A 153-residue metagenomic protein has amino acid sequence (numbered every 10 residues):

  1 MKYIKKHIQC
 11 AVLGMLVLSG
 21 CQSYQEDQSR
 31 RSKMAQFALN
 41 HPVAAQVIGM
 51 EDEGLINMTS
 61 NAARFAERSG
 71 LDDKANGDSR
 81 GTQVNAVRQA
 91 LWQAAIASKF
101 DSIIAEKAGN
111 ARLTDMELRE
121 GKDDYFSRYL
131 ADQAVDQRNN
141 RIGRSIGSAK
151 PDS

Functional and structural regions predicted by a protein language model:
K2, M15, G81-T82: Helix-centric, low-specificity signal for extended rod-like, repetitive segments
K2-A11: Bacterial N-terminal signal peptides that target proteins for export
C10-S19: Bacterial N-terminal signal peptides
C21-S153: Intrinsically disordered, low-complexity, mixed-charge
